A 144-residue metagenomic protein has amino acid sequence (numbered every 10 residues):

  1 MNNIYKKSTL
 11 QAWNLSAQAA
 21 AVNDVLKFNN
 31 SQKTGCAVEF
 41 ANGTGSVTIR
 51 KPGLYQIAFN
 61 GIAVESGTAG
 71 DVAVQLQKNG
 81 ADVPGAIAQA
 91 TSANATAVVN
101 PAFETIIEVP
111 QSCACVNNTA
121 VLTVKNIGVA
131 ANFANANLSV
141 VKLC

Functional and structural regions predicted by a protein language model:
M1-C144: Extracellular jelly-roll beta-sandwich "head" domains, especially the C-terminal globular C1q domain
